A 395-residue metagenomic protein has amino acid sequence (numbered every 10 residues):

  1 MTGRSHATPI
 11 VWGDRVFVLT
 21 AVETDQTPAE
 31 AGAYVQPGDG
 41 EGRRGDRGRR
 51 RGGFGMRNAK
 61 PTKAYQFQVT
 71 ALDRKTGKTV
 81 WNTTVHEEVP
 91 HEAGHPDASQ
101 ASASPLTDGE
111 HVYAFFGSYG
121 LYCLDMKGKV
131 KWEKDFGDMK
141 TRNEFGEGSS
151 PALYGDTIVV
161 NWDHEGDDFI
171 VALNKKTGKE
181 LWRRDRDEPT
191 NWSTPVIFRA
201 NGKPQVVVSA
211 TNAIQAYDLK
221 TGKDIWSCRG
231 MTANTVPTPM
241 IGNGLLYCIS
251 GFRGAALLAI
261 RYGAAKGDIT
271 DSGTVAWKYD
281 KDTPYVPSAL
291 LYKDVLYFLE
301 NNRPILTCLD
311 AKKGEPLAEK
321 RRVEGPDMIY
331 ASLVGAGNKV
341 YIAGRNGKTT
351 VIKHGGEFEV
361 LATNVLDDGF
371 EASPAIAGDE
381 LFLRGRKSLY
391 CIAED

Functional and structural regions predicted by a protein language model:
M1-D395: Noncatalytic, solvent-exposed loop/strand surfaces of beta-propeller-type extracellular/periplasmic domains
